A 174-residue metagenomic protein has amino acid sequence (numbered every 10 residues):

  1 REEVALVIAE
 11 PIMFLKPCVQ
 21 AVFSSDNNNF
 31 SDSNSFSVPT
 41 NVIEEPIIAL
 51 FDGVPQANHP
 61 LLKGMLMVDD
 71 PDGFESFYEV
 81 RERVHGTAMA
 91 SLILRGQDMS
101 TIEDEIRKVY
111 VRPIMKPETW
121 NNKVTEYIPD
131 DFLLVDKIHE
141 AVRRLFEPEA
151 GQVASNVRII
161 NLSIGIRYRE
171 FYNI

Functional and structural regions predicted by a protein language model:
R1-A5, N34-P39, I48-A49, E147-G151 (+1 more regions): Short secondary-structure boundary segments
R1-P39: Autoinhibitory propeptides
E2-I8, I93-Q97, I138-E149: Hydrophobic, Leu/Ile/Phe/Ala-enriched alpha-helical segments that form helix-helix packing faces
F23-F30, F74-F77, M89: Long amphipathic alpha-helical scaffold regions
N29-N34, D130-G151: A Trp-anchored, charged/polar loop motif used as the substrate-binding/catalytic surface of acyl/ester-handling
F36-D70, S76-L133, V153-R158, R169-Y172: Subtilisin-like serine protease catalytic core
H139-N173: Short acidic, glycine-rich surface-loop motifs adjacent to enzyme active sites
